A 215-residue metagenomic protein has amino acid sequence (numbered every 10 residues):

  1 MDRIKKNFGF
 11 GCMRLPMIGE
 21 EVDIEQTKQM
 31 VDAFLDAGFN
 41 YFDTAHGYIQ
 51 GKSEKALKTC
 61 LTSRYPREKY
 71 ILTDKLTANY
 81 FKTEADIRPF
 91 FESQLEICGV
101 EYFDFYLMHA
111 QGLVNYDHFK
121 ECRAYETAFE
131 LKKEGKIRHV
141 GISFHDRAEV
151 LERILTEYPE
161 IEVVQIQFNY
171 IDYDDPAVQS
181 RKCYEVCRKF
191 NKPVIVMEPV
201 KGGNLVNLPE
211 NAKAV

Functional and structural regions predicted by a protein language model:
M1-Y70, E101, T127, K133: N-terminal binding-site loop/beta-alpha segment at the start of enzyme catalytic domains that lines or forms
K5-G9, N40-Y41, K69-K75, Y102-L107 (+3 more regions): Structural preference for beta-strand elements that scaffold enzyme active sites
M13-E25, K75-A85, V114-D117, N211-K213: Active-site mouth loops of central-metabolism enzymes
E21-F34, K82-G99, D146-T156: Short, acidic/polar
V31-D32, E54, K58, R88-L95 (+3 more regions): Generic structural signal for well-ordered alpha-helices, preferentially at hydrophobic/aromatic core positions
Y48, R64-A85, H109-A110: Structural motif corresponding to the early beta-alpha repeats
L95-N115: Active-site groove signature of glycoside hydrolases
Q111-V215: Beta/alpha (TIM)-barrel catalytic core signal, keyed to glycine-rich beta->alpha loops juxtaposed to Asp/Glu that bind
